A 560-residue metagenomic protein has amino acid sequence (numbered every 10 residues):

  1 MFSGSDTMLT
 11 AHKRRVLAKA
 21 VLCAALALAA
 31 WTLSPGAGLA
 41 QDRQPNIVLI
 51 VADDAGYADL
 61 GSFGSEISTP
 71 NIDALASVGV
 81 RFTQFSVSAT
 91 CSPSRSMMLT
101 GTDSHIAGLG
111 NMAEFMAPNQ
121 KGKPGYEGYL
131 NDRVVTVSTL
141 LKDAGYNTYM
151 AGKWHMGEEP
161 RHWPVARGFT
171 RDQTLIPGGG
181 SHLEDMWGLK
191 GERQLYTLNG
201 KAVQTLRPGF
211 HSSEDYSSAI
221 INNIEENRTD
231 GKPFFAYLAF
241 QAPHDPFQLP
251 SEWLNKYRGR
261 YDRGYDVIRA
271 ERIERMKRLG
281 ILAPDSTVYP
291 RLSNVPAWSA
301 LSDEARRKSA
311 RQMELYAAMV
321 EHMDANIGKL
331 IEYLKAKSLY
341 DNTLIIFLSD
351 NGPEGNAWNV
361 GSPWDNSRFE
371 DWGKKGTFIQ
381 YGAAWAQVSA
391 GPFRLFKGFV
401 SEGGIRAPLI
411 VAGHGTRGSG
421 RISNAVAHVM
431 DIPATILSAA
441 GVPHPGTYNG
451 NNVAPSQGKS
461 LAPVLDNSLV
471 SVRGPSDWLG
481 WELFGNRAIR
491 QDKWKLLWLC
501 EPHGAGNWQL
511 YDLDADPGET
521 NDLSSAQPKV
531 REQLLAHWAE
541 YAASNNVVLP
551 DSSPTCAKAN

Functional and structural regions predicted by a protein language model:
S5-A24, W31: Bacterial N-terminal signal peptides that target proteins for export
L9, G38-Q41: Intrinsic low-complexity/disordered segments
V21-A25, A40-W508, A515-A543, V547-N560: Formylglycine-dependent sulfatase
L28-A37: C-terminal segment of classical bacterial N-terminal signal peptides
